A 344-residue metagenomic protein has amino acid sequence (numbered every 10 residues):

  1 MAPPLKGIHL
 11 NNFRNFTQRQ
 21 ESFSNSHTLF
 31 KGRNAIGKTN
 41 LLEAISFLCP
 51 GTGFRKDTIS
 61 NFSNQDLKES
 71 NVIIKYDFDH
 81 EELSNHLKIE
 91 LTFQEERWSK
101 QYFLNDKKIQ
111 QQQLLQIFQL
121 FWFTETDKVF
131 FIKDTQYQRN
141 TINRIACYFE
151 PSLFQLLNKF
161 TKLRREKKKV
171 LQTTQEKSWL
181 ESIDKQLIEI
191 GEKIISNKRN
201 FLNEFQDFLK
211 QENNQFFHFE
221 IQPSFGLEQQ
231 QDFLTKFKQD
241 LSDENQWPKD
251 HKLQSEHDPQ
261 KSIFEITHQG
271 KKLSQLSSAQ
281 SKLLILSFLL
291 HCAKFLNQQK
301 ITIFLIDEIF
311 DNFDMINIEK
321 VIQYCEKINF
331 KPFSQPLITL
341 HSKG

Functional and structural regions predicted by a protein language model:
M1-R33, S178-L305, N312-K331, Q335 (+1 more regions): Conserved NTPase motor "head" modules and their coupling/switch loops across ABC/AAA+ ATPases, GTPases, and GHKL ATPases
K38: Conserved lysine of the Walker
S46: Helix-to-loop junction immediately C-terminal to a conserved catalytic motif
P50-F131, T135-Y137, F149-S152, N245: Nucleotide-state sensing region of NTPase/ATPase domains
F123, V129-F219, F225: An accessory alpha-helical subdomain
I132-T135, R139, K300-I309: A short, charged
L340: Short beta-strand/turn micro-motifs composed of small residues that flank or help shape donor/cofactor-binding pockets
